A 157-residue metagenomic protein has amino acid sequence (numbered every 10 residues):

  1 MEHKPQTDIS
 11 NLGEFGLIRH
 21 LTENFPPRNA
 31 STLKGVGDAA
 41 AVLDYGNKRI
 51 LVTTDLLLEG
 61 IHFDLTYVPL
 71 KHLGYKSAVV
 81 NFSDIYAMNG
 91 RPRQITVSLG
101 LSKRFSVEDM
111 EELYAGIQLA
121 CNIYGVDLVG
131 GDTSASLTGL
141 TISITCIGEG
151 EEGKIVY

Functional and structural regions predicted by a protein language model:
M1-P69, M88, V97: Extreme N-terminal cap/leader segments of soluble proteins
G16-H20, V80, G116: Alpha-helical scaffold segments in soluble metabolic enzymes
T32-K34, L65-F82, R104-A115: Glycine-rich anion/phosphate-binding loops
V36-D38, Y75, G131-D132, E149: Gly/Ser/Thr-rich helix-start
V42, N81, N89, L128: Residue-level signal for inorganic ion chemistry
L57, R93-Y157: Glycine-rich anion-binding loops of enzyme active sites
I85: Conserved phosphate/oxyanion-binding catalytic-loop motifs
